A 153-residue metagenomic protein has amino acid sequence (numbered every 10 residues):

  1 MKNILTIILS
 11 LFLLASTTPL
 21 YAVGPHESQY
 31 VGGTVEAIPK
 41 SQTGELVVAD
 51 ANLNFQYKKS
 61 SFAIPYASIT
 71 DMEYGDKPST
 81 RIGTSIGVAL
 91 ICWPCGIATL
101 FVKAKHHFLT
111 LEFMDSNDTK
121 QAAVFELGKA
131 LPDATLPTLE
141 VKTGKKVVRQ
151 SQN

Functional and structural regions predicted by a protein language model:
M1-I8: Bacterial N-terminal signal peptides that target proteins for export
I8-S16: Bacterial N-terminal signal peptides
L13, H26-S28, L111: Short beta-strand element of the conserved SAM-dependent methyltransferase core
T17-N52, K58: Anionic N-terminal interaction surfaces
V23, D71-N153: Acidic, Ser/Thr- and proline-rich intrinsically disordered linker/docking segments of eukaryotic scaffolds
E36, Y57, F113-N117: Short acidic, glycine-rich loop/turn motifs
S41-T43, V48-D50, I64-A67, H106-F108 (+1 more regions): Extracytoplasmic
L46-G83: Add "or lipid-surface remodeling" -> "...that mediate pore formation, membrane permeabilization, membrane fusion
